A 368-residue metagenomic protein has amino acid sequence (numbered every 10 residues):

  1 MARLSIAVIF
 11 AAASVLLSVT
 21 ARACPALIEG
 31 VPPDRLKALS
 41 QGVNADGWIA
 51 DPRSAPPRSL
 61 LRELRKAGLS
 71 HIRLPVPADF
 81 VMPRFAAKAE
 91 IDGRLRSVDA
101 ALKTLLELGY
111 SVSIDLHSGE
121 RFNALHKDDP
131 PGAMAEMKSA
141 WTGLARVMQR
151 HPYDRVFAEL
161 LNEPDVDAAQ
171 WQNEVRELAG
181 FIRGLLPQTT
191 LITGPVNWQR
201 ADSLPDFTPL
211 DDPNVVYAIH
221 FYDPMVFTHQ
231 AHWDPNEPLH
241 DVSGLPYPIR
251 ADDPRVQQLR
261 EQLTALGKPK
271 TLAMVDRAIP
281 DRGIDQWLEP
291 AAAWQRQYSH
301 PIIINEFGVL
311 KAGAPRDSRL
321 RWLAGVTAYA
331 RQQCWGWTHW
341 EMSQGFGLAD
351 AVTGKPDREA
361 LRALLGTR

Functional and structural regions predicted by a protein language model:
A7-S18: Bacterial N-terminal signal peptides
A23-R73, K88, W294: N-terminal carbohydrate-binding accessory modules
A26, A135-A278, D285, E289-V309 (+1 more regions): Active-site region of glycoside hydrolase catalytic domains
V31-K37, S59-G68, A100-E107, A145-Y153 (+3 more regions): Acidic (Asp/Glu)-rich catalytic clusters
N44-D46, R73-P77, S113-H117, E159-L161 (+4 more regions): A cross-family glycoside hydrolase active-site/sugar-binding cleft signature
W48-P56, D79-G93, A135, P164-A169 (+5 more regions): Acidic-and-aromatic substrate-binding clefts and catalytic sites of carbohydrate-active enzymes
R53-P56, L61-S70, V76, E90-L116 (+2 more regions): An active-site-proximal structural segment forming one wall of the substrate-binding cleft that immediately precedes
A312-R368: Aromatic-rich peripheral "rim/lid" segments of glycoside hydrolase catalytic domains that contact and position glycan
